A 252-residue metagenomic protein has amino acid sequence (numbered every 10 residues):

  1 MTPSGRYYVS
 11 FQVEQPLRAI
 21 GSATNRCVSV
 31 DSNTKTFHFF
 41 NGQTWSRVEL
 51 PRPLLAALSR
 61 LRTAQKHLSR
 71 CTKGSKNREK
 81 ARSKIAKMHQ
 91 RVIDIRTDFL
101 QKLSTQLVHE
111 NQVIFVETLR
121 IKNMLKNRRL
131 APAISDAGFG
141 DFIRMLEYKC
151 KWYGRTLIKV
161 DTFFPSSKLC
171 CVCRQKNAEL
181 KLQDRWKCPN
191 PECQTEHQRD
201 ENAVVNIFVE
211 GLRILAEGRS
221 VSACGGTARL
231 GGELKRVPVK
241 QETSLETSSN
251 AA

Functional and structural regions predicted by a protein language model:
T2-I143, A216-A252: Substrate-contacting helices/loops that form the catalytic groove of nucleic-acid and nucleotide-polymer processing
L17, P132-A133, A137-A252: Positively charged, low-complexity nucleic-acid-binding target-recognition regions
